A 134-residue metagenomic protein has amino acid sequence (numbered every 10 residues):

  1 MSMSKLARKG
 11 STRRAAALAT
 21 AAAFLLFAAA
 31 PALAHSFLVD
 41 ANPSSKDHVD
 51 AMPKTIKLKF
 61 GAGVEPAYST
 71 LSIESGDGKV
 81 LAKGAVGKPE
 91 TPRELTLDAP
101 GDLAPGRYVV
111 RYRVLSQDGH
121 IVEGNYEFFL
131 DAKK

Functional and structural regions predicted by a protein language model:
S2-A19: Bacterial N-terminal signal peptides that target proteins for export
A29-P31: N-terminal signal peptide c-region/cleavage motif recognized by signal peptidases
A34-M52: N-terminal edge beta-strand
A51, T55-A62, G119-K134: Extended, polar beta-sheet/loop recognition surfaces of beta-rich domains that mediate binding to diverse ligands
K57-L58, A62-L81: Short, surface-exposed alpha-helix to beta-strand junction/turn motifs within ectodomains of secreted and cell-envelope
T91-L97: Aromatic sugar-binding surface patches on proteins that engage polysaccharides or sugar-phosphate polymers
A99, A104-V110: A glycine-anchored, Pro-Gly-centered beta-turn/N-cap motif
